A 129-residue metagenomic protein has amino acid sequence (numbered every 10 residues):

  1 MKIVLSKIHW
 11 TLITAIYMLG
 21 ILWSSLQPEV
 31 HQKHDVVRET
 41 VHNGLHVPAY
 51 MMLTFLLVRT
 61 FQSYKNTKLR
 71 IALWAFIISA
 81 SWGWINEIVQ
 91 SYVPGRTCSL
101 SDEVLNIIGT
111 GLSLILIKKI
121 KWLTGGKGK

Functional and structural regions predicted by a protein language model:
M1-R59, A75: "…centered on the first transmembrane helix and the immediately adjacent amphipathic helix/loop
S6-W10, H31, Y64-W74, R96-L100: Membrane-helix interface segments
Q27-P28, Q62, P94, K121: Short helix-capping/hinge motifs at transmembrane helix termini and TM-loop junctions
K33-E39, G83-I107: Interfacial helix-loop-helix junctions of multi-pass membrane proteins
A49-Y64, T110-K121: Membrane-interfacial alpha-helical segments at the cytosolic side of multi-pass membrane proteins
L57-Y64, L69-Q90: Membrane-embedded catalytic cores of phosphoryl/pyrophosphoryl-handling enzymes
K119-K129: Membrane-interface capping segments at transmembrane-helix boundaries
